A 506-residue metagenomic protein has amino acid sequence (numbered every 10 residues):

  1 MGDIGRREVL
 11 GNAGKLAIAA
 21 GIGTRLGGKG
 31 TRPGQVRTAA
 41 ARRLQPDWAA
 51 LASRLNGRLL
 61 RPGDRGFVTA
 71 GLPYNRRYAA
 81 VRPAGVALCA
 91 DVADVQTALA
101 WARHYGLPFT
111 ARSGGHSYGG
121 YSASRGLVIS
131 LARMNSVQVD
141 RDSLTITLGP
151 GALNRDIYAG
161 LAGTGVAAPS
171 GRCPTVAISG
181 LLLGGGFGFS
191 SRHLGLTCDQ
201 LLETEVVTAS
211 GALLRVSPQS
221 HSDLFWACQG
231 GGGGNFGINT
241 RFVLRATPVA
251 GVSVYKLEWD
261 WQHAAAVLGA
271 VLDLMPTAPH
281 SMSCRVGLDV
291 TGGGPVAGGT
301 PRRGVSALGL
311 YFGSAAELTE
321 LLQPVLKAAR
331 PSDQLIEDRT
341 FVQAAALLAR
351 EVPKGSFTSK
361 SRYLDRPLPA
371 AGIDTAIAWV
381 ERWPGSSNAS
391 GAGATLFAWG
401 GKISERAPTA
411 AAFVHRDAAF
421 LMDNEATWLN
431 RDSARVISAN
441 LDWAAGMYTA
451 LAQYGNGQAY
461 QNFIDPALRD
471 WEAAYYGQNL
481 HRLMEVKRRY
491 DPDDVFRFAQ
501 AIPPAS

Functional and structural regions predicted by a protein language model:
G2-S506: Soluble FAD-dependent oxygen oxidases
